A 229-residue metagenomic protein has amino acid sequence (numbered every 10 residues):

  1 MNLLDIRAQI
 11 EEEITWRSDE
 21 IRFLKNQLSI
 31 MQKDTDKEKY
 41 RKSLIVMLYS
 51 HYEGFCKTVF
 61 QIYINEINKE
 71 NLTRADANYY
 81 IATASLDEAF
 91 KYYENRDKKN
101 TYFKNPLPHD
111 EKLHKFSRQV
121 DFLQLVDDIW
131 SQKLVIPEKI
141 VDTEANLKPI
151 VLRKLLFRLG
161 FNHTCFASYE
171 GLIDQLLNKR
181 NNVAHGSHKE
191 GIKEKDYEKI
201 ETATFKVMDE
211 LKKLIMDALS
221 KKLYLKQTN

Functional and structural regions predicted by a protein language model:
M1-E20, T143-N229: Polyanionic, low-complexity intrinsically disordered segments
M1-S43, F60-Y63, K69-E70, R74-T83: Charged alpha-helical initiation segments
F23, M47-L48, G186: A periodicity- and composition-biased signal for non-globular, repetitive helical segments
Q27, M31, E38, N65 (+9 more regions): Short, surface-exposed, charged/polar-biased interaction segments
I30-Q32, D36, E53, L156-R158 (+1 more regions): Mixed-charge, polar/low-complexity N-terminal
E38-I64, F205-M208: Short, hydrophobic, well-ordered secondary-structure elements
L48, F60-H163: Helix-loop junctions and short alpha-helical segments
